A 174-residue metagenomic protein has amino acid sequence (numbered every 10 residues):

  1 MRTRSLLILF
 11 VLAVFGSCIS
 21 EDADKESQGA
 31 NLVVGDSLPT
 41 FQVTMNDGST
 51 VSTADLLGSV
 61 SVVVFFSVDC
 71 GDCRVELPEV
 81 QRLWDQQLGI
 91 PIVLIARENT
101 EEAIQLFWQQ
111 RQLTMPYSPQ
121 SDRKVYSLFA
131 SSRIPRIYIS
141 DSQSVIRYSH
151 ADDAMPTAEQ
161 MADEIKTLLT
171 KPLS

Functional and structural regions predicted by a protein language model:
L6-A13: Sec-dependent N-terminal signal peptides
C18-T40: N-proximal helix/coil linker or "cap" segments that precede and/or mark the start of modular domains
T40-S61: A short beta-strand-turn-helix
S59-S61, F66-D69, R133: Short pre-active-site segment immediately N-terminal to redox-active cysteine/selenocysteine motifs in thiol-based
S59-V60, V75-I95, Q109, A158: Conserved helix-turn-beta segment immediately C-terminal to the redox Cys motif in thioredoxin-like folds
F65-E79: Conserved redox-active cysteine motifs that mediate thiol-disulfide chemistry, especially di-cysteine Cys-X(1-2)-Cys
V93, W108-Q143: Short, internal strand/loop/helix patches that form the active-site neighborhood or redox-interaction surface
I139-S174: Thiol-/selenol-based redox modules, centered on thioredoxin-like and closely related oxidoreductase domains
